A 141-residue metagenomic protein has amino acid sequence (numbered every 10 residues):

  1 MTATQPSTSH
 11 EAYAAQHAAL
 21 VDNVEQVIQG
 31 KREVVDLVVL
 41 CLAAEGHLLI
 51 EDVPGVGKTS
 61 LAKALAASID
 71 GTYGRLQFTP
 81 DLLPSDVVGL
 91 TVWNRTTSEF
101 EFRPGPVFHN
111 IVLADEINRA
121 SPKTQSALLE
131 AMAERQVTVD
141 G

Functional and structural regions predicted by a protein language model:
M1-S9: Interdomain "pre-motor" coupling segment immediately N-terminal to P-loop NTPase/helicase cores
H10-V56: Pre-Walker A (pre-P-loop) alpha-helix and adjacent loop at the N terminus of AAA/AAA+ ATPase modules, a conserved
G30, V38, I50, T59 (+3 more regions): Conserved RecA-like P-loop NTPase ATPase core
L37-L40, W93-L113: Conserved alpha-helical scaffold flanking the Walker A/P-loop in AAA+ ATPase domains
L42-T79, W93: Walker A/P-loop
E51-P54, R75-Q77, R95-P104, E134-G141: Conserved Walker
F108-A133: Conserved AAA+/SF3 P-loop NTPase catalytic/coupling segment centered on the Walker-B
